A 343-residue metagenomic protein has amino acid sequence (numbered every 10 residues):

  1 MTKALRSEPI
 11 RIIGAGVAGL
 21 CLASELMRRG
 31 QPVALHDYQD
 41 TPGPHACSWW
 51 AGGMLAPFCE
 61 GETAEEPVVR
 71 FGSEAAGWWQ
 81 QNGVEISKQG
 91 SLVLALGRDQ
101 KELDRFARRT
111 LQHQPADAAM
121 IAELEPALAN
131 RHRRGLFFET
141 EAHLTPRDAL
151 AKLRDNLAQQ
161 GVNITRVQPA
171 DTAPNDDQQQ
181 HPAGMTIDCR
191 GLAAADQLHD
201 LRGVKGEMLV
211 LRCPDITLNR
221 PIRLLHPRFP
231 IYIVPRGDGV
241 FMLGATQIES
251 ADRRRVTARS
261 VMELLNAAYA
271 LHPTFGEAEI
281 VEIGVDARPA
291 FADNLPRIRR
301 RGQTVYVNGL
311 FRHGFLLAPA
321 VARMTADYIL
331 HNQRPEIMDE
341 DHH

Functional and structural regions predicted by a protein language model:
E8-A34: N-terminal Rossmann-like FAD-binding beta1-loop-alpha1 element of flavoenzymes
R11-I13, H181-L192, A322: Short hydrophobic core segments
S24-R29, W49, E85-S87, R190-G302: Active-site substrate-recognition segment that forms the wall of the catalytic cavity or substrate channel
R28-C47: Glycine-rich FAD pyrophosphate-binding loop
G52-L124: Dinucleotide-binding Rossmann-like beta1-alpha1 core, especially the glycine-rich loop that anchors the ADP
T63-S73, L136-K152, R255-R259: Short beta-strand to alpha-helix junction loop
L136-D177, H181, C189: Helical element adjacent to the flavin cofactor pocket in flavoenzyme catalytic cores
A278-H343: C-terminal catalytic lobe of FAD-dependent flavoproteins
